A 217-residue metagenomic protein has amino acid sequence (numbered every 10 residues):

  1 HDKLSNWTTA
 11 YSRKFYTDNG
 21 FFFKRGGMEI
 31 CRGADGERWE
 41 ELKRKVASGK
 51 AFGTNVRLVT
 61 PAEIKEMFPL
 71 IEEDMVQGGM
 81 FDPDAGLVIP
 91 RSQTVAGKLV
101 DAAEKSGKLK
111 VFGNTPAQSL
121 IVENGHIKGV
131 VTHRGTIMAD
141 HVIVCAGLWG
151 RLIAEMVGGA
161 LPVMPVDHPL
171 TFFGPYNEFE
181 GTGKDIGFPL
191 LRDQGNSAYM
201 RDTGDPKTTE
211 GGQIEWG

Functional and structural regions predicted by a protein language model:
H1-M67, G195-M200, K207-T209: Dinucleotide-binding Rossmann-like beta1-alpha1 core, especially the glycine-rich loop that anchors the ADP
A10, K14, D18-G26, I121-H126 (+1 more regions): Active-site substrate-recognition segment that forms the wall of the catalytic cavity or substrate channel
M28, K45, R57-V59, I64-E72 (+4 more regions): Core Rossmann-like FAD-binding/catalytic domain of the broad FAD-dependent monooxygenase superfamily
E37, F68-V76, I121-K128: A short, glycine/Asx- and small/polar-enriched loop/turn that sits immediately N-terminal to a beta-strand
F52, S106-G107, V157: Helix C-cap/helix->beta junction micro-motif
N55-R57, K110, A160: Conserved beta-strand segments of alpha/beta enzyme cores
F81-H141, C145-L152: Helical element adjacent to the flavin cofactor pocket in flavoenzyme catalytic cores
